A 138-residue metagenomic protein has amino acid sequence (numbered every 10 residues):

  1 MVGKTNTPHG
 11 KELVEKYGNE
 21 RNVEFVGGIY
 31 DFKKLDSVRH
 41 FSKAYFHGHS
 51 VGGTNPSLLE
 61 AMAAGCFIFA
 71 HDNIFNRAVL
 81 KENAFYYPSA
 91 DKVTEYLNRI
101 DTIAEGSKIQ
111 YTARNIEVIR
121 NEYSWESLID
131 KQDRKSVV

Functional and structural regions predicted by a protein language model:
G3, K11-F32: Nucleotide-activated donor-binding/catalytic signature segment of Leloir-type glycosyltransferases, i.e., the conserved
H9, K33-K34, K92: Short acidic active-site motifs
S37-G53, C66: Acidic donor-binding loop of glycosyltransferase active sites
N55-L58: Short glycine/serine-rich donor-binding loops of glycosyltransferases
A61-A63, R77: Short alpha-helix at the nucleotide-sugar/activated-sugar donor binding site of glycosyltransferases and closely
A63, F67-A70: Short hydrophobic beta-strand element within catalytic cores of glycosyltransferases and related nucleotide-activated
R77-T102: Change "using UDP/GDP/dTDP sugars" to "using nucleotide sugars
G106-S136: A charged, aromatic-enriched C-terminal amphipathic alpha-helix characteristic of glycosyltransferases across folds
